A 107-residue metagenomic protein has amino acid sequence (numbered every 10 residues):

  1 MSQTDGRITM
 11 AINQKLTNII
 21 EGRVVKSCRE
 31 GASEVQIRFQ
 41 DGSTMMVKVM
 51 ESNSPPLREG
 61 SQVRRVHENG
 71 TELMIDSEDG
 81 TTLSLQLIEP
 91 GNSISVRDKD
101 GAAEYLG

Functional and structural regions predicted by a protein language model:
S2-G107: Surface-exposed, interaction-prone regions used to assemble/regulate multi-protein complexes
